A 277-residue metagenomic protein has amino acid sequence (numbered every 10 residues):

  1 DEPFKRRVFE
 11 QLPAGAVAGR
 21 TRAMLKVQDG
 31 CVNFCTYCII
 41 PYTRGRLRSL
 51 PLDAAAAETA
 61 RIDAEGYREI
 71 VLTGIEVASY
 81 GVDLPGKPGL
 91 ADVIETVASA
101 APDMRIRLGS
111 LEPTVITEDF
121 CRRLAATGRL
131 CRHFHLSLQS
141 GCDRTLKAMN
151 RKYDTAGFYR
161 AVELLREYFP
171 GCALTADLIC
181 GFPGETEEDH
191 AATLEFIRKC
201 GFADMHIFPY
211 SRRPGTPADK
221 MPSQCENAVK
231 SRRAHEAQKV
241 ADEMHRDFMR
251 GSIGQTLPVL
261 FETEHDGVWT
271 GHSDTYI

Functional and structural regions predicted by a protein language model:
D1-Y80, L124, F134, T155-E167 (+5 more regions): Proteins enriched for Cys/Gly/acidic motifs involved in redox and nucleic-acid/cofactor modification
V17-T21, C31-N33, L130, S140 (+3 more regions): Short flexible coil/turn linkers enriched for glycine and charged/polar residues that connect secondary-structure
N33, G45, A78, D143-R144 (+2 more regions): Glycine-centered loop/turn positions within well-structured domains that cap or flank conserved ligand/cofactor-binding
C35, A55, L72, L108 (+6 more regions): Conserved, mostly hydrophobic/aromatic
A64-E187: Conserved SAM/AdoMet-binding glycine-rich loop
G81-A98, P102, A148-M149, R212-E243: Radical SAM enzyme [4Fe-4S]-AdoMet core and its adjacent flexible, acidic and glycine-rich loops/tails across
E185, G201-F202: Contiguous mid-protein beta-loop-alpha structural module that forms a pocket-lining wall or clamp of enzyme active
K220-I277: Terminal RNA-binding accessory module
